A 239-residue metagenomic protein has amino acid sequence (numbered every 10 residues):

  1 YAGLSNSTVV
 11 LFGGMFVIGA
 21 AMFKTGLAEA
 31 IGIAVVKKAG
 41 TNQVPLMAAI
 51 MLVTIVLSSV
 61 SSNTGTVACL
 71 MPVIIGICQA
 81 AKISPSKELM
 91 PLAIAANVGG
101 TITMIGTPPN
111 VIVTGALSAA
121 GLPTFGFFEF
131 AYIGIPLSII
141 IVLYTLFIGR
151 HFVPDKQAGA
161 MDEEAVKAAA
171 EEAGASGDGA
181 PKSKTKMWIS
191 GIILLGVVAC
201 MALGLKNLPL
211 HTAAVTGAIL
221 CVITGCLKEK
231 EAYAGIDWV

Functional and structural regions predicted by a protein language model:
Y1, L143-D155, K184, L195-V215 (+1 more regions): Flexible hinge motifs at transmembrane-helix junctions and intramembrane kinks/re-entrant loops in multi-pass membrane
Y1-G3, V111-E129, L195-L208: Transmembrane helix-loop junctions at the membrane interface of multipass transporters and ion channels
Y1-S84, K228-V239: Membrane-embedded alpha-helical segments and adjacent helix-loop junctions characteristic of multi-pass solute
S5-V17, C69, V73, S138-I141 (+3 more regions): Hydrophobic mid-bilayer segments of alpha-helices in multi-pass membrane transport proteins, especially secondary
G13, T41, A81-P91, G99-I112 (+1 more regions): Juxtamembrane and boundary regions of transmembrane helices in multi-pass small-molecule transporters and channels
A30-I33, R150-I192, E229-K230: Intrinsically disordered, low-complexity non-transmembrane regions of multi-pass membrane transporters
V44-L52, T66, L89-M90, A131-P136 (+2 more regions): Hydrophobic alpha-helical transmembrane segments
V53-S62, A93-I105, A199-K206: Transmembrane alpha-helix interface/packing and boundary motifs in multi-pass membrane proteins, characterized by
